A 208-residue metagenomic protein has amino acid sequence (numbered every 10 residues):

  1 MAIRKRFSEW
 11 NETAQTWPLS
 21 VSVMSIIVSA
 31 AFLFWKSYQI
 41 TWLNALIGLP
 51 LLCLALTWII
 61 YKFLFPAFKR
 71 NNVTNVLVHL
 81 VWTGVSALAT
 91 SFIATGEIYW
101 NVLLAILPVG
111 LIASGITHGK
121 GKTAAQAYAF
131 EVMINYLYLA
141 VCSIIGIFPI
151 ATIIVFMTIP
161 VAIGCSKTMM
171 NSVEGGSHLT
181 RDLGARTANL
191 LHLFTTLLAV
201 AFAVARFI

Functional and structural regions predicted by a protein language model:
M1-P66, I208: N-terminal transmembrane signal-anchor/hairpin module of polytopic inner-membrane proteins
A2-V21, Y61-V81, H118-V132, S166-A199: Interhelical loop and helix-boundary elements at the membrane-water interface of polytopic inner-membrane proteins
V28, G84-A87, M133-V141, L197: Hydrophobic, membrane-inserted alpha-helices
S37-K69, I98-L104, V132-G175: Transmembrane helix-loop-helix
A45-L49, N75, H79, A105 (+4 more regions): Alpha-helical transmembrane segments of multi-pass membrane proteins, especially transporters and channels
V76-K120: Functional transmembrane core segments of multi-pass inner-membrane proteins
L198-I208: Juxtamembrane boundary at the C-terminal end of a transmembrane helix
